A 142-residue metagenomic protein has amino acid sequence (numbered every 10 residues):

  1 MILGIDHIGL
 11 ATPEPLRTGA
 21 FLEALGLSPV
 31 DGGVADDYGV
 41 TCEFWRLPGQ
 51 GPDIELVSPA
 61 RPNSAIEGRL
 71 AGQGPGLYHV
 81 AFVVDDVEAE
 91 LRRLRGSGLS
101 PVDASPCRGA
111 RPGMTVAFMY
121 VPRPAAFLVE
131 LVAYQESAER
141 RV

Functional and structural regions predicted by a protein language model:
M1-V40, S64: Long, hydrophobic N-terminal alpha-helical segment
I5-T12, L22, W45, D53-V57 (+4 more regions): Short, structured motif recognition centered on aromatic/hydrophobic residues
T12-A20, A24-L25, R61, R69-R123: Vicinal oxygen chelate
G32-V34, T41-R46, P52-I54, L91-V142: Vicinal oxygen chelate
V40, G49-G51, G72-L77: Short connector loops at helix/strand junctions that flank enzyme active sites, especially segments positioning acidic
A60-N63, Q135: Feature marks short, surface-exposed loop/turn motifs that line or immediately flank catalytic pockets and channel
N63-G68, E139-V142: Short, surface-exposed linear segments at secondary-structure transitions and domain or protein termini
